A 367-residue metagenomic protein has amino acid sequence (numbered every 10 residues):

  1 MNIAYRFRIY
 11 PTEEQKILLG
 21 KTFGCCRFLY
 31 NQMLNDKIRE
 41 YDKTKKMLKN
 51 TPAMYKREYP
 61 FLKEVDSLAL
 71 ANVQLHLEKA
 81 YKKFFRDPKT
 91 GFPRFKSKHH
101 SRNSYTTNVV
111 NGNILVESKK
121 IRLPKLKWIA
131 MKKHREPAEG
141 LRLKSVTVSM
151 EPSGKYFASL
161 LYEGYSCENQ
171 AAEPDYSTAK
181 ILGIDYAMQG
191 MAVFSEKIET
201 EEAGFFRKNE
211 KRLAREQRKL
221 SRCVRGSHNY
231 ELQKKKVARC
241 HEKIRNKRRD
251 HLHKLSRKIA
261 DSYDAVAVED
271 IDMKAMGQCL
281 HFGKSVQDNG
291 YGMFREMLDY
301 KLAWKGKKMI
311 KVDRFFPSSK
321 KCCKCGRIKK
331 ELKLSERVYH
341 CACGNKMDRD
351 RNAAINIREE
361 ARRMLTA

Functional and structural regions predicted by a protein language model:
M1-A367: Nucleic-acid substrate recognition interfaces
